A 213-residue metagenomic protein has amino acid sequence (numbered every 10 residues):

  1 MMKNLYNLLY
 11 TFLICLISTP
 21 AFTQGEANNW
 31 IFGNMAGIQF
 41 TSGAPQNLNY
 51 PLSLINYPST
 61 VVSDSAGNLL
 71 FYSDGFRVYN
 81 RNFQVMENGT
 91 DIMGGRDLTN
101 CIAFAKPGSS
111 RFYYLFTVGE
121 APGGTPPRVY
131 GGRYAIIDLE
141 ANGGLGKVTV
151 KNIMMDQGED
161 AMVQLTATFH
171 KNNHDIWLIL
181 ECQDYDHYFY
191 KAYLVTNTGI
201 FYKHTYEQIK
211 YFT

Functional and structural regions predicted by a protein language model:
M1-N28: Bacterial Sec-dependent N-terminal signal peptides
Q24-G108, V118-V148: Beta-propeller domains
N29-G33, L70-D74, R111-A121, A167-D186 (+1 more regions): Hydrophobic core segments of beta-strands in well-ordered, beta-rich domains
N49-L54, M93-G95, M154-E159, I209-T213: Surface loop/turn motifs at the tips and blade-to-blade linkers of beta-strand repeat domains
D64-G67, D184, T196-N197: Short acidic-glycine loop/turn motifs at beta-strand connectors
E120-A121, T125-D184, Q208-Y211: Asp-box/WD-like beta-propeller blade repeats and closely related beta-sheet repeat scaffolds
L139-A141, L194-G199: Short loop/turn segments that connect beta-strands within beta-propeller blades
Y188, N197-T198, Y202-T213: Active-site lining segments of carbohydrate-active enzymes
